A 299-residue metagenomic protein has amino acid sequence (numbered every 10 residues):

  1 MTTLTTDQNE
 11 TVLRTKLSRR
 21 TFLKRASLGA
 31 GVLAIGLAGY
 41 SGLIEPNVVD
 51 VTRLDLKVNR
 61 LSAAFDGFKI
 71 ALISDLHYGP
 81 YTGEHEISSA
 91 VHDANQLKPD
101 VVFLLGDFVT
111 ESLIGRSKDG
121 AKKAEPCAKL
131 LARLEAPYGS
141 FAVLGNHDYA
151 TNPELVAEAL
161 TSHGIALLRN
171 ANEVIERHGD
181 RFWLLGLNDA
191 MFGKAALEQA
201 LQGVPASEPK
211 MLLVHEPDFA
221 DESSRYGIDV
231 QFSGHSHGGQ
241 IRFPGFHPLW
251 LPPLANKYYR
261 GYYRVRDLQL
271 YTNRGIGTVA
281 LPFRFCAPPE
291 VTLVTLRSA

Functional and structural regions predicted by a protein language model:
T2-T15, T21-G42: N-terminal export signals
A34-F68, Y81-H85, S89-H92: C-terminal segment of N-terminal export signals and the immediately downstream linker at the start of the mature
D55-K57, K123-A196, Q202: Extended active-site neighborhood of metal-dependent phosphoesterases/phosphodiesterases
V58-I70, E173-L184, R264-Q269: Beta-strand-turn-beta hairpins that frame and shape the catalytic cleft of phosphate-ester-processing enzymes
G67-H77, R181-D189, M211-V214, Q269-G275: Active-site-proximal beta-strand elements of phosphoester/diester hydrolases
F68-V156: Membrane-embedded segments
I73-S74, V102-G106, G139-N146, L168-N170 (+3 more regions): Active-site neighborhood of phospho(di)ester-bond hydrolases with catalytic His/Asp-centered motifs
P217-T295: Conserved beta-sheet core of the metallophosphoesterase superfamily
